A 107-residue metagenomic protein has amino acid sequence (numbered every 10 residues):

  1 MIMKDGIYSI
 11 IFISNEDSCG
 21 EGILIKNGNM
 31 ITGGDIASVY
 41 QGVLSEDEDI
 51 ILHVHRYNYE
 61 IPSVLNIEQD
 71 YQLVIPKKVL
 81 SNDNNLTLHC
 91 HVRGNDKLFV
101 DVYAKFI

Functional and structural regions predicted by a protein language model:
I2-D17, L88: Tryptophan-anchored aromatic micro-motifs
I7, G28-M30, E48-D49: Structural motif
S9, V43, P76, Y103-K105: Generic structural detector for well-ordered beta-strands
I13-N15, G34-V39, V54-Y59, H91-K97: Short, solvent-exposed aromatic-acidic interface loops
G20-G22, Y40: A structural detector for short beta-strand units
E21, S45-D49, N85-I107: Edge beta-strand at a domain terminus
I23-D35: Short, flexible N-terminal segments of the mature chain
I36-N85: Contiguous, well-ordered beta-strand patches that form the walls/edges of small beta-barrel/beta-sandwich domains
